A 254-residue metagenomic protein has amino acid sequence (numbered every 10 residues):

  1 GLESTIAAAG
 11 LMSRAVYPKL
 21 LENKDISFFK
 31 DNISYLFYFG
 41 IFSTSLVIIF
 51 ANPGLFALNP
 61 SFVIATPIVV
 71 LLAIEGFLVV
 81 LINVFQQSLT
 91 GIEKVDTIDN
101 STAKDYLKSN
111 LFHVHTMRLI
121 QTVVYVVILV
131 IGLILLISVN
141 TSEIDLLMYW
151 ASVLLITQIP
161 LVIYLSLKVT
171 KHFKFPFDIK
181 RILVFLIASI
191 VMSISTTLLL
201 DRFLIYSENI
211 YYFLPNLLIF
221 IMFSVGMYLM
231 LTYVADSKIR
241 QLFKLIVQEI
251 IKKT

Functional and structural regions predicted by a protein language model:
G1-A9, Y35-Y38, V70-F77: Alpha-helical transmembrane segments of polytopic membrane transporters and translocases
L2-I26, K30-I33, Q86-V95: Helix-loop junctions and terminal segments of transmembrane helices in multi-pass membrane transport/translocation
S4-A7, T44, V80, T122 (+5 more regions): Hydrophobic transmembrane alpha-helices of multi-pass small-molecule transporters
V16-Y17, L21-F50, T66-V69, K104-H115 (+2 more regions): Interfacial transmembrane-helix starts/ends
V47-V80, V95-D96, N100-Y106, I137-M148: Interfacial segments at transmembrane-helix termini and the short loops linking adjacent helices
T66, S101-P160, L198-M222, F243: Membrane-interface helix-loop junctions in multi-pass transport and translocation proteins
I74-V123, L165-K171: Membrane-interface junctions at transmembrane-helix termini in multi-pass inner-membrane proteins
L167, F173, F177-R181, T197-T254: Membrane-proximal transmembrane or re-entrant/amphipathic helices at the cytosolic face
